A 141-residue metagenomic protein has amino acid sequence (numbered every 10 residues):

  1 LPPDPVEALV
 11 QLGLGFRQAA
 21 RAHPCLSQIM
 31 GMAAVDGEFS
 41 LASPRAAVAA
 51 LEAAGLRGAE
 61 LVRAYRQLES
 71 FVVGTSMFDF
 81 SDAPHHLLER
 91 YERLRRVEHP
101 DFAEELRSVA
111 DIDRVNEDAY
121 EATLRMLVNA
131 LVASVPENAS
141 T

Functional and structural regions predicted by a protein language model:
L1-A42, G58: Hydrophobic alpha-helical connector segments
P5, R57-L61, N116, Y120: Residue-level recognition of alpha-helical structural elements
A8-Q11, G15, A42, A46 (+3 more regions): Amphipathic alpha-helical interaction segments
L14, R21-A22, V73, N129-P136: Residues at helix-coil transition
L26-M32, A49, A53, S108-I112: General structural signal for alpha-helix termini and helix-helix connectors
S43-R93, I112-D113, L131-S134: Hydrophobic alpha-helical bundle segments that form small-molecule/ligand-binding pockets
S81, H85-T141: C-terminal peripheral helix-coil segments that are non-catalytic and often amphipathic
